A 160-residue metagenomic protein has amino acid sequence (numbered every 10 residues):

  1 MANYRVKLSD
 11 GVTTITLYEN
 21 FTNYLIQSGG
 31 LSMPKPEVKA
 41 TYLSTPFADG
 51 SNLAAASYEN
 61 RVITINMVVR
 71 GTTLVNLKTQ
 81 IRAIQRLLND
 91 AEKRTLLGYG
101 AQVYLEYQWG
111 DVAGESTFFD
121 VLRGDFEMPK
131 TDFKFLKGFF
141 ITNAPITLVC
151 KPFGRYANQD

Functional and structural regions predicted by a protein language model:
A2-D160: Extracellular/virion structural assembly segments
